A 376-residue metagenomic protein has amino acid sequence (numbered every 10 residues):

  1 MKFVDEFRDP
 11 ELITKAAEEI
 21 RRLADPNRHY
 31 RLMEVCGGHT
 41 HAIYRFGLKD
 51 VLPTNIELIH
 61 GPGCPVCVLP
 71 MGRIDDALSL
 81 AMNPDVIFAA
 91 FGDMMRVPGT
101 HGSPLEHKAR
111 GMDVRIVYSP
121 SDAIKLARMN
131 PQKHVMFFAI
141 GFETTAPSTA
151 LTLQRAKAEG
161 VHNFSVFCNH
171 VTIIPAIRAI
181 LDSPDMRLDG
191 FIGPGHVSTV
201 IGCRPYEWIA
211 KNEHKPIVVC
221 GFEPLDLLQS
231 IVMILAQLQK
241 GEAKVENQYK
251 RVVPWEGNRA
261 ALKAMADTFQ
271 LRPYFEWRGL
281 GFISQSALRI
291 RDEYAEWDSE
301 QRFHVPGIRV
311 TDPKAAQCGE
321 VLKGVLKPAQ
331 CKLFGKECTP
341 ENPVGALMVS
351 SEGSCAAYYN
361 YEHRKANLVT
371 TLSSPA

Functional and structural regions predicted by a protein language model:
M1-Q132, A146, A150, Q154-E159 (+4 more regions): Metallocofactor- and cofactor-centric catalytic cores in central/energy metabolism, strongly enriched
E6, C67, F138, F142 (+6 more regions): Hydrophobic alpha-helical scaffolding
M129-K133, R155-H162, S183-R187, K215 (+1 more regions): Secondary-structure boundary elements
F138, F142-P205: Phosphate/pyrophosphate-binding betaalpha-module
F167, D185-P254: A conserved active-site cap/scaffold subdomain adjacent to cofactor or substrate pockets
L228-E320: Internal helical hairpin/lid segments
